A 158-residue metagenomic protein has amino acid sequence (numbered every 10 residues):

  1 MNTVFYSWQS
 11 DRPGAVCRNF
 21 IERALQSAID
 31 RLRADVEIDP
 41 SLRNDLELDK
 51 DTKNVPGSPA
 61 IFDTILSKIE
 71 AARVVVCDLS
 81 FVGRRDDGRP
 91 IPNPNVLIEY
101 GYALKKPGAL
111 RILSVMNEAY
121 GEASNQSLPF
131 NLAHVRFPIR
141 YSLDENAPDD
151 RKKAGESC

Functional and structural regions predicted by a protein language model:
M1-A72: Conserved N-terminal substructure of TIR/SEFIR domains
F5, V75, P138: Short hydrophobic-acidic sequence motifs that mark active-site Asp/Glu residues
Y6, C77, L113-S114: Structural beta-sheet core signal
W8-S10, S80-F81, Y141: Short, histidine-centered active-site or binding-site loop motifs used for metal coordination, general acid-base
R18-F20, D35, D39, F62 (+5 more regions): General "foldedness" signal
D51-E99, K105: TIR-domain catalytic/interaction hotspot
R84-S157: Cross-kingdom TIR/SEFIR domain
